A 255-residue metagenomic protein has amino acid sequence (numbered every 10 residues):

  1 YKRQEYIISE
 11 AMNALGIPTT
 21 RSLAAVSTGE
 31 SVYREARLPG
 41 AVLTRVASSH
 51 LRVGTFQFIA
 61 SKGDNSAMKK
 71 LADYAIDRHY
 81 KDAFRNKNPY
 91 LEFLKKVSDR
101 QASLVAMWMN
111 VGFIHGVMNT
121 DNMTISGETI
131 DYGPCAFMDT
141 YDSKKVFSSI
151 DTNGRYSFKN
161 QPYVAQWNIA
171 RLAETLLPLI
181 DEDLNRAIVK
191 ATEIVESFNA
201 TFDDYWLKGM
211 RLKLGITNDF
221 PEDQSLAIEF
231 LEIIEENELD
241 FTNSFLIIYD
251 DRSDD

Functional and structural regions predicted by a protein language model:
K2-K87, I125-E128, Y156, W167-I169 (+1 more regions): Conserved ATP-binding subdomain of kinase catalytic cores across diverse folds
E5-Y6, E10, A102-H115: Active-site alpha-helical segments that house and flank conserved acidic catalytic motifs for diphosphate chemistry
N13-T19, V26, A75, H79 (+8 more regions): A generic secondary-structure signal for well-formed alpha-helical elements
L23-V26, N119-N122, I188-T192: Beta-strand segments within the central parallel beta-sheet cores of soluble alpha/beta enzyme folds
S31, R37-G40, N110-H115, N119-P178: Catalytic activation segment of kinase domains across protein kinase-like and atypical kinase folds
N86-K95: Membrane-interfacial amphipathic/re-entrant helices at transmembrane-helix boundaries
T152-D255: Regulatory N- and C-terminal appendages and interdomain linkers associated with kinase/kinase-like NTP transferase
